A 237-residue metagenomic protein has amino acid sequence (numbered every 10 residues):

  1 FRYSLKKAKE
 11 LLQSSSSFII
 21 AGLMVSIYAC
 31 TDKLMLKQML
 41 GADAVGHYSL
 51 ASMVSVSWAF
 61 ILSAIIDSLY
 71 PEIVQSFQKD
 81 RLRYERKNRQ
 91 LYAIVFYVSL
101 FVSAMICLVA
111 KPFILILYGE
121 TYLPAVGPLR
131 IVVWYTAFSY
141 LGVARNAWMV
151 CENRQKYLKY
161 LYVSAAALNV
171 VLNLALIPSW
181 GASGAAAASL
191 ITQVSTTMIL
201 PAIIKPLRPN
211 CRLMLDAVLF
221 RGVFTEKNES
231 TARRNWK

Functional and structural regions predicted by a protein language model:
F1-A29, E72, S76-R86, L207-W236: Interhelical loop/hinge segments that connect adjacent transmembrane helices in multipass membrane
L12, S49, R81-V109, V126-L129: Interfacial transmembrane-helix starts/ends
S16-S17, D32-L34, G46-S63, I94 (+1 more regions): Alpha-helical transmembrane segments of polytopic membrane transporters and translocases
S26, M53-V56, S103, T136 (+3 more regions): Residue-level recognition of pore/gate-forming positions within transmembrane alpha-helices of multi-pass
A42, L82, L108-A137, F224: Interfacial segments at transmembrane-helix termini and the short loops linking adjacent helices
D43, K156, V163-M198, A202 (+1 more regions): Membrane-interface helix-loop junctions in multi-pass transport and translocation proteins
S55-R81, E85, N146-C151: Helix-loop junctions and terminal segments of transmembrane helices in multi-pass membrane transport/translocation
R130-L161: Membrane-interface junctions at transmembrane-helix termini in multi-pass inner-membrane proteins
